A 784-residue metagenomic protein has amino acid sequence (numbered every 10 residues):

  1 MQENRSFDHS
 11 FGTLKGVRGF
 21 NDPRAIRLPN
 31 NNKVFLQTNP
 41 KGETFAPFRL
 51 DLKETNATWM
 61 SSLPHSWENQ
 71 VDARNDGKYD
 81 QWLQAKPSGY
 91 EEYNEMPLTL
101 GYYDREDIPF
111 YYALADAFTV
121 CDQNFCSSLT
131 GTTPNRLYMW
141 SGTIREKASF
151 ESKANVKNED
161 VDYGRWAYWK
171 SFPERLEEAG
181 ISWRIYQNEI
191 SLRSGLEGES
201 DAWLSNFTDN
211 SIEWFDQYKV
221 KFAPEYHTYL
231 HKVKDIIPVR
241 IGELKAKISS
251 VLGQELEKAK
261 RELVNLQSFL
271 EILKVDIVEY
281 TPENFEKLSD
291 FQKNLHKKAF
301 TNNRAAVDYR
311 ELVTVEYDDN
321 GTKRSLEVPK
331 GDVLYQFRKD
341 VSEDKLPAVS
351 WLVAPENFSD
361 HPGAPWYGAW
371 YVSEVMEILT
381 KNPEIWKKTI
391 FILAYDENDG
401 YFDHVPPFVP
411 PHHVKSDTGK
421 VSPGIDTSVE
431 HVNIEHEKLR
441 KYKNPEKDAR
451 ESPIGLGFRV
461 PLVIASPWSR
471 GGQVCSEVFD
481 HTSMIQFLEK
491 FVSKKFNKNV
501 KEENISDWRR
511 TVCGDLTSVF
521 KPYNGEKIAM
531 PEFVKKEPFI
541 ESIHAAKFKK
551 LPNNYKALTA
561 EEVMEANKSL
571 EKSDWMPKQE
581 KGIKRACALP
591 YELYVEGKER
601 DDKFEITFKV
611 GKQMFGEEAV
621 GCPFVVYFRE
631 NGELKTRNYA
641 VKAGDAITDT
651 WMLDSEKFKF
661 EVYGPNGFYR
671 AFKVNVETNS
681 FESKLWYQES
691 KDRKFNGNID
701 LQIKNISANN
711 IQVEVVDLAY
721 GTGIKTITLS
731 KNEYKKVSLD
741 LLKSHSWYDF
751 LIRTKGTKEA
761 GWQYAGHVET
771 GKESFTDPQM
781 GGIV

Functional and structural regions predicted by a protein language model:
M1-V784: N-terminal pro-sequences and low-complexity stem/linker regions of secreted or lumenal proteins
